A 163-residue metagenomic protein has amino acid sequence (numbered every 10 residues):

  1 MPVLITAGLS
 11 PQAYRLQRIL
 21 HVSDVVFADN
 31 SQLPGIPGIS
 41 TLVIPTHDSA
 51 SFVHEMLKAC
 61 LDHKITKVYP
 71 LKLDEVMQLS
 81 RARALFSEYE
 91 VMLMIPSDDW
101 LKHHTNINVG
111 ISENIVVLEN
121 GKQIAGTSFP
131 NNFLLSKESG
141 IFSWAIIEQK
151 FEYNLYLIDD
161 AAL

Functional and structural regions predicted by a protein language model:
M1-V91, P130-L163: ATP-binding N-terminal substructure of ATP-dependent carboxylate-amine bond-forming enzymes
Y89-T105: Short, acidic/small-residue loops that bind anionic groups at enzyme active sites
K102-I146: Short, glycine-/small-residue-rich phosphate/pyrophosphate-handling segment
